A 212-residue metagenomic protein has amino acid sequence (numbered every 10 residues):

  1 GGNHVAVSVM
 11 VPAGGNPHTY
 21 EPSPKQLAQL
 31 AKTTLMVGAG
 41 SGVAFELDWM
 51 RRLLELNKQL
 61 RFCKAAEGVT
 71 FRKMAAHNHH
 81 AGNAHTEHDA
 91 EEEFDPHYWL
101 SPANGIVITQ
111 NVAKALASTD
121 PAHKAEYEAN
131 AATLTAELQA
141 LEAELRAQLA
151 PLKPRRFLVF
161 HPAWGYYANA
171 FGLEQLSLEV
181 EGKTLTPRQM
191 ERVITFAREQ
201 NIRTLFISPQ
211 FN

Functional and structural regions predicted by a protein language model:
G1-N212: Extracytoplasmic metal-acquisition and chelation regions
